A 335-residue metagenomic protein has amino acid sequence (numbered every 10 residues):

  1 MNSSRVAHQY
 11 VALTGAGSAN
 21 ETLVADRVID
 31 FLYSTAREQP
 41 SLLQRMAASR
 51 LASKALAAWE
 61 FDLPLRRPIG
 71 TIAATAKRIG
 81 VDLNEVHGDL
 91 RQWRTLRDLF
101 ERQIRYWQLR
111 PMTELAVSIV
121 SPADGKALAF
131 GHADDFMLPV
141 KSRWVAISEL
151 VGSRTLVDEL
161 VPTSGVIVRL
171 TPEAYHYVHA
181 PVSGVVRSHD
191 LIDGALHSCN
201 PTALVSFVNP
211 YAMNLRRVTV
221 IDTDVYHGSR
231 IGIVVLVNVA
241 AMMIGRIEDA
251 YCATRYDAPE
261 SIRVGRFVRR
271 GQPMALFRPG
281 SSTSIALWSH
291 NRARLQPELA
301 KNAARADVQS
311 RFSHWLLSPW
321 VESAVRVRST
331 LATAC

Functional and structural regions predicted by a protein language model:
M1-C335: Contiguous, well-folded functional domains in the mature portion of proteins
